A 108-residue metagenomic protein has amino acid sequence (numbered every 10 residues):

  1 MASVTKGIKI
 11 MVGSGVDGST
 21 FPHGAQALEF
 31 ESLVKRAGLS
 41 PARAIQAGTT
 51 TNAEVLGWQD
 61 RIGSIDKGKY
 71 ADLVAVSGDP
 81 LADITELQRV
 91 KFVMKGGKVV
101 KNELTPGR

Functional and structural regions predicted by a protein language model:
M1-S77: His/Asp/Glu-enriched, well-ordered alpha-helical/loop segment that forms or immediately abuts the divalent-metal
G48-T50, E54, K67-R108: C-terminal cap of metal-dependent C-N hydrolases
